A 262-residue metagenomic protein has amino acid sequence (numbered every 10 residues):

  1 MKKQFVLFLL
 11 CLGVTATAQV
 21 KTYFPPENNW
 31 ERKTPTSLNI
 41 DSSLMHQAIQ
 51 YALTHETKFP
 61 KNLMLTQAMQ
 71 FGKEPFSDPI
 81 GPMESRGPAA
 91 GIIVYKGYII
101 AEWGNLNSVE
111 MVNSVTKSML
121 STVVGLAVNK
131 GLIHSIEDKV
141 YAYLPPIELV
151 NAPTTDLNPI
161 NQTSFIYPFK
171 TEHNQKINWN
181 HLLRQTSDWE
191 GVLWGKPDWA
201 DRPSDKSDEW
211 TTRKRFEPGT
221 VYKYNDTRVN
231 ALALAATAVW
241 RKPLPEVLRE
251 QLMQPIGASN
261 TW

Functional and structural regions predicted by a protein language model:
M1-K21: Bacterial Sec-dependent N-terminal signal peptides
A16-L106, K130-I133, K242: N-terminal leader/targeting segments and the immediately adjacent pre-domain N-terminus
P35, N39-H46, P88, S114 (+6 more regions): Soluble non-cytosolic domains of exported or imported proteins
D41, G97, M111-I136, L182 (+1 more regions): Active-site SXXK
T57-A68, S135-K139, A152-T155, W194-K196 (+3 more regions): Surface-exposed patches in mature extracellular/periplasmic domains of secreted proteins
A90-I93, I100-E102, N113-S114, N178-R184 (+3 more regions): Structural recognition of the beta-strand scaffold that forms the well-ordered cores of secreted hydrolase catalytic
I99-W103, F169-T171, W189-W262: Catalytic-site signature segments of enzymes, centered on catalytic residues
K130-S187, T211, W240-W262: Active-site helix/loop module of the DD-peptidase/beta-lactamase fold, centered on the serine-lysine SxxK catalytic
